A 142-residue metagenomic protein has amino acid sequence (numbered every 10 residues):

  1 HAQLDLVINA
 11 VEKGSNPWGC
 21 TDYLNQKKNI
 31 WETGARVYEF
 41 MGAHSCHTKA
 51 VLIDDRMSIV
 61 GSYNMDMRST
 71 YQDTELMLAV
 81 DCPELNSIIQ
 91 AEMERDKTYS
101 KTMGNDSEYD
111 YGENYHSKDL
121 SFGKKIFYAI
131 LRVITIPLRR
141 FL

Functional and structural regions predicted by a protein language model:
H1-L142: PLD/PLD-like phosphodiesterase catalytic module centered on the HKD motif
